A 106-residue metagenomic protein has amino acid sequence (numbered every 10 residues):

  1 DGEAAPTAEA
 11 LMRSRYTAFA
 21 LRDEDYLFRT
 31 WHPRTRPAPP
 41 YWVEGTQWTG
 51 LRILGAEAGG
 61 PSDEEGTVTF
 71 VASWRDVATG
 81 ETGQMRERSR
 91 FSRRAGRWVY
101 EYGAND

Functional and structural regions predicted by a protein language model:
D1, D23-D25, D63, D76 (+1 more regions): Acidic-enriched, low-complexity/disordered segments with a strong bias for Aspartate over Glutamate
D1-E44: Core segments of small alpha/beta cavity-forming domains
Y16-F19, Y26-F28, F70, F91 (+1 more regions): Aromatic side chains
W31, W48-G50, W98: Tryptophan-centered motif/residue detector
H32-R36, A56-S62, A95: Rieske [2Fe-2S] iron-sulfur-binding subdomain
V43-Q84: Surface-exposed, charged secondary-structure patches
G83-D106: Short beta-strand edge/turn micro-motifs at domain boundaries
